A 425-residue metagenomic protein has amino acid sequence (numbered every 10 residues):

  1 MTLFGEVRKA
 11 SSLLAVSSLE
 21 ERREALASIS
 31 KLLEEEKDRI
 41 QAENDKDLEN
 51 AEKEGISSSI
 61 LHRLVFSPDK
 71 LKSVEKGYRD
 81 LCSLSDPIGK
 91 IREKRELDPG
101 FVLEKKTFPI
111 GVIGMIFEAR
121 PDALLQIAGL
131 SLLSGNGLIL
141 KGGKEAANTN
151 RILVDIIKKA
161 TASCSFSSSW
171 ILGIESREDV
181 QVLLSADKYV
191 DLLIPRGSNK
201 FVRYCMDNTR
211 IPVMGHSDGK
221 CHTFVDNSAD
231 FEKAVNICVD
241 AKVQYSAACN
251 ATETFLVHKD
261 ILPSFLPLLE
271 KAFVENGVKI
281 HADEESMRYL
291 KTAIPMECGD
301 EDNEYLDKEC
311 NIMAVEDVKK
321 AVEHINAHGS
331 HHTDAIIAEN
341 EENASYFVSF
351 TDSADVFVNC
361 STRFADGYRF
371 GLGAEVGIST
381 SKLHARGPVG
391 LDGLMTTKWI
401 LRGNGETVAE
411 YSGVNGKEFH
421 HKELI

Functional and structural regions predicted by a protein language model:
M1-L103: N-terminal Rossmann-like NAD(P)+-binding subdomain of aldehyde/semialdehyde dehydrogenases
A10-V16, L256-V257, D307-E316, H331-I336: Short, well-ordered beta-strand elements within core beta-sheets of diverse protein domains
L19-R23, C164-I171, S246-T252, K279-E285 (+3 more regions): Flexible, glycine/charged-enriched surface loops at secondary-structure junctions
E24, V318, E323-L424: C-terminal core of ALDH-fold dehydrogenases
S83, R92-S228, E232: Rossmann-like NAD(P) dinucleotide-binding subdomain of oxidoreductase/dehydrogenase enzymes
E118-D122, Q126-G137, I156-K159, S163 (+2 more regions): ALDH superfamily catalytic-core signature
F224-N227, F255-K259, A314-V315, I337-E339 (+1 more regions): Short beta-strand-to-turn element immediately C-terminal to the catalytic PLP-Schiff-base lysine in fold type I
